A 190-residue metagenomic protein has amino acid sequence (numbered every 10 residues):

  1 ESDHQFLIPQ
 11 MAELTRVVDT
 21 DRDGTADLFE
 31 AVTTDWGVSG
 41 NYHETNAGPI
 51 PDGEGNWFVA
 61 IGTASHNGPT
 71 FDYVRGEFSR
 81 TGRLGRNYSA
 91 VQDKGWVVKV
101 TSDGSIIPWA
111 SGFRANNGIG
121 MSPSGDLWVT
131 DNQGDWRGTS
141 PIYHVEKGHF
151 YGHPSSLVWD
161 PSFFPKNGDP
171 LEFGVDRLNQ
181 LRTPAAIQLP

Functional and structural regions predicted by a protein language model:
E1-P190: Beta-propeller domains with acidic blade repeats across secreted/periplasmic ectodomains and cytosolic WD/CNH propellers
